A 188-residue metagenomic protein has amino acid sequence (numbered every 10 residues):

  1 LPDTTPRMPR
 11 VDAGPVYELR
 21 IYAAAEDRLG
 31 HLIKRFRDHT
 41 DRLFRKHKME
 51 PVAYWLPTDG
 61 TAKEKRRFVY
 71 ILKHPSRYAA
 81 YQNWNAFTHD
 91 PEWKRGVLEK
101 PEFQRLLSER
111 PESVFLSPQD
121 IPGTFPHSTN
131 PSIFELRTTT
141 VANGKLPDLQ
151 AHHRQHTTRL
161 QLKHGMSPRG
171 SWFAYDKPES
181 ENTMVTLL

Functional and structural regions predicted by a protein language model:
L1-R95, P101-L188: Short S/T/G/P-rich N-terminal loop/turn motif that feeds into the first structured element of a domain
